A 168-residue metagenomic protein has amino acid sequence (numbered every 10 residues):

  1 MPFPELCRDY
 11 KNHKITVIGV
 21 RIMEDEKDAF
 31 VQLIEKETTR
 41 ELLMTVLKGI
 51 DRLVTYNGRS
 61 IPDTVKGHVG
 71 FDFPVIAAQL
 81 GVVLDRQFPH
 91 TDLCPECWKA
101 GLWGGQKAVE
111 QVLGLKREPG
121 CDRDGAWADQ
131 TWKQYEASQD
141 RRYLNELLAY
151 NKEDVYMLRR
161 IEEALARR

Functional and structural regions predicted by a protein language model:
M1-T16: Entry/capping segment at the start of metal-dependent catalytic domains with acidic active-site entry clusters
E5, D92, D154: Acidic active-site catalytic centers that drive phospho-/nucleotidyl reactions and related ester hydrolyses
L6-R8, K27-I34, Y143-N145: Surface-exposed cleft-lining segments at the edges of enzyme active sites
K11, V69, K99, L147-N151: Aromatic-acidic/polar surface patches that form glycan- and anion
I18-V20: Short beta-strand scaffold segments in enzyme catalytic cores
E26-V112: Conserved DEDDh/DEDDy metal-dependent 3′-5′ exonuclease domain
V112-R168: Acidic, Mg2+-coordinating catalytic module of metal-dependent nucleases/exonucleases that use a two-metal-ion mechanism
